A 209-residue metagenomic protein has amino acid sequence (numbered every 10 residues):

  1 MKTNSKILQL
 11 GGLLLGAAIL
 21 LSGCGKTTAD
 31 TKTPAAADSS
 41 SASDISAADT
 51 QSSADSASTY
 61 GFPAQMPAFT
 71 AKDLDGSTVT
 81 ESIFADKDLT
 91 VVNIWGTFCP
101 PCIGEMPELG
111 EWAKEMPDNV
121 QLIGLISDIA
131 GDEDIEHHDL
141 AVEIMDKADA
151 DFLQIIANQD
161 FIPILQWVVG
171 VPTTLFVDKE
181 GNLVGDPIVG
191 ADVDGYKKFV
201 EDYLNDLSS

Functional and structural regions predicted by a protein language model:
M1-T28: Sec-dependent N-terminal signal peptides of Gram-positive bacterial secreted proteins and lipoproteins
L21-A47: Bacterial lipoprotein signal-peptidase II cleavage site
A68-T90, K114: A short beta-strand-turn-helix
D88-T90, W95-F98, I129, G170: Short pre-active-site segment immediately N-terminal to redox-active cysteine/selenocysteine motifs in thiol-based
I94-E111: Conserved redox-active cysteine motifs that mediate thiol-disulfide chemistry, especially di-cysteine Cys-X(1-2)-Cys
D118-E136, D149-Q159: Thiol-based oxidoreductase modules, predominantly thioredoxin-like and allied folds used for disulfide exchange
H138-V177: Short, internal strand/loop/helix patches that form the active-site neighborhood or redox-interaction surface
V177-S209: Thiol-/selenol-based redox modules, centered on thioredoxin-like and closely related oxidoreductase domains
